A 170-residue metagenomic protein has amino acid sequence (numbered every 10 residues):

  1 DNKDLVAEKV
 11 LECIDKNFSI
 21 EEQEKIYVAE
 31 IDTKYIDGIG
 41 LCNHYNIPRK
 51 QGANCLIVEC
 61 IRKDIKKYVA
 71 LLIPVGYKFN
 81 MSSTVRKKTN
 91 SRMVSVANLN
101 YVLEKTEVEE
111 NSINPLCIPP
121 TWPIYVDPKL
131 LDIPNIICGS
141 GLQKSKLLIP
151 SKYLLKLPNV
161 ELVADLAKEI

Functional and structural regions predicted by a protein language model:
D1-I170: Extended, low-hydrophobicity, polar/charged segments
